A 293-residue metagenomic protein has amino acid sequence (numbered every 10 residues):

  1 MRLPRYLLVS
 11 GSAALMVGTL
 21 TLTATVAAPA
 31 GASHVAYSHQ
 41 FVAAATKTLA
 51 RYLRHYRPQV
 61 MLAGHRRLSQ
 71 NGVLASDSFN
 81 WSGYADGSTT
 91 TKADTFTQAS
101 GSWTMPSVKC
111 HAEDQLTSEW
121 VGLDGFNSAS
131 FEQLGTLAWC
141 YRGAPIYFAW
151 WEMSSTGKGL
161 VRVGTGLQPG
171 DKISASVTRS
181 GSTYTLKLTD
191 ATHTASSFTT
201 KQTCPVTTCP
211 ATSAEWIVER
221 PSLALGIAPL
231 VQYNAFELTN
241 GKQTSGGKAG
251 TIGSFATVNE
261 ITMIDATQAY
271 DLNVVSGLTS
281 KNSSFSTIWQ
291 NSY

Functional and structural regions predicted by a protein language model:
R2-A30: Secretory targeting and sorting signals
P29-Y293: Exposed, interaction-prone regions of secreted/extracellular proteins
